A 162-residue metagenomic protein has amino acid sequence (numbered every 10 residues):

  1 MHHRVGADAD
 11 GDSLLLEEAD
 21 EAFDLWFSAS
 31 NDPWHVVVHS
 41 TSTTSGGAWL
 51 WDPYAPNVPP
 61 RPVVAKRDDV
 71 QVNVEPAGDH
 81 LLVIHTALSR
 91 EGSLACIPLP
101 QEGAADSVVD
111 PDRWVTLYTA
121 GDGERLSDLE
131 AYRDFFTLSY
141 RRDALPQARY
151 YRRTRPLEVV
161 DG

Functional and structural regions predicted by a protein language model:
M1-G162: Peripheral, non-catalytic segments that deliver or gate enzyme domains
